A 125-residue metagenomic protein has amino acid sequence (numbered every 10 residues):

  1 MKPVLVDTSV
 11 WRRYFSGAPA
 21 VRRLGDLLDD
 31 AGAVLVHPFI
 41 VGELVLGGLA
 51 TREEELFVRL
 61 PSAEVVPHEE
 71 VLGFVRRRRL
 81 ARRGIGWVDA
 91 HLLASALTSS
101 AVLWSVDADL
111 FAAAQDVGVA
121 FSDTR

Functional and structural regions predicted by a protein language model:
M1-V36, V45-E55, A120-R125: Short, well-structured N-terminal submotif of metal-dependent ribonuclease cores
S9-V10, F39, A108-D109: Alpha-helix/helix-capping structural signal
R12, G25, G42, A94 (+1 more regions): A cross-family signal for key residues in well-ordered alpha-helices that form functional helical elements
Y14, H37-P38, G86, W104: Active-site-adjacent beta-strand anchor residues
P19, L35-F39, V66-E70: Generic recognition of short, well-ordered alpha-helical interface segments
G25, E54-V58, L72, F111: Generic detector of well-ordered alpha-helical segments enriched in charged/polar residues, highlighting helical
V41-E64, H68: N-terminal-biased segments
S62-R125: Active-site neighborhoods of divalent-metal-dependent phosphate/nucleic-acid chemistry enzymes
